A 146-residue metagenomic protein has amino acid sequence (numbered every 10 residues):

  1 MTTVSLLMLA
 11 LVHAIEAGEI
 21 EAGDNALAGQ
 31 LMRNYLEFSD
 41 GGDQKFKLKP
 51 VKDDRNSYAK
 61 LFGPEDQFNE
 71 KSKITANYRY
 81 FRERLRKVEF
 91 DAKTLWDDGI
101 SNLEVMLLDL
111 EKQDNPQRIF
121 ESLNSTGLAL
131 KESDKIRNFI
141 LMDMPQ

Functional and structural regions predicted by a protein language model:
T2-Q146: Glycine- and hydrophobic-rich flexible loops that cap the catalytic core of alpha/beta enzyme folds
